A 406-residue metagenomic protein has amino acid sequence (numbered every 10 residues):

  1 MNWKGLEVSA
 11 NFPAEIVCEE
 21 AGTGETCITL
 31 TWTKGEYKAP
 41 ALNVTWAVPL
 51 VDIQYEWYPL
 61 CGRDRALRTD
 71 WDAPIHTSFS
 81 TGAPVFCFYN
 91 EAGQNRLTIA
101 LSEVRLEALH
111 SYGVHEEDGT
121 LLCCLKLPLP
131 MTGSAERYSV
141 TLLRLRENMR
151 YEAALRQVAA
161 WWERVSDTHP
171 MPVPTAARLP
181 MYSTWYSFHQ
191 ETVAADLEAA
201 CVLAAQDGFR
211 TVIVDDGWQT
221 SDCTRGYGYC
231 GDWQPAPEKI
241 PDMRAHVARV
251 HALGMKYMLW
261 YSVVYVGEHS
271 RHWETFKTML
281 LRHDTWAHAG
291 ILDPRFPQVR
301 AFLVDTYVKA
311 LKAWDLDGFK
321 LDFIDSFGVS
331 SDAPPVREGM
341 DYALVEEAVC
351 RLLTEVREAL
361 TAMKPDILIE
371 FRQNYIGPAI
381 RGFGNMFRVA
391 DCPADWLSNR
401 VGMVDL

Functional and structural regions predicted by a protein language model:
M1-W161, T168: N-terminal accessory beta-strand-rich subdomains and adjacent acidic, glycine-rich linkers that precede catalytic cores
W32, I75, F86-A92, L101 (+5 more regions): Hydrophobic, Leu/Ile/Phe/Ala-enriched alpha-helical segments that form helix-helix packing faces
Y37, L50-D52, D207-F209, L253-G254 (+1 more regions): Structural alpha-beta junctions
R146-P174, R178-P180, H189-T192, D196-C201 (+1 more regions): Terminal accessory/anchoring regions of large secretory-pathway or extracellular enzymes
R178-Y182, Y186-V308, K312, L316-G318 (+1 more regions): Aromatic-lined carbohydrate-binding/catalytic grooves of carbohydrate-active enzymes
P241-V250, M255, D341-D366: Alpha-helix-loop-beta-strand connector modules within alpha/beta enzyme cores
E268-A289, D293-A301, D305, E347-L406: Glycan-recognition surfaces
A333-L344, G382-G384: Short glycine/threonine-rich loop-to-helix capping motif typified by GTGT followed within a few residues by an Asp-Pro
